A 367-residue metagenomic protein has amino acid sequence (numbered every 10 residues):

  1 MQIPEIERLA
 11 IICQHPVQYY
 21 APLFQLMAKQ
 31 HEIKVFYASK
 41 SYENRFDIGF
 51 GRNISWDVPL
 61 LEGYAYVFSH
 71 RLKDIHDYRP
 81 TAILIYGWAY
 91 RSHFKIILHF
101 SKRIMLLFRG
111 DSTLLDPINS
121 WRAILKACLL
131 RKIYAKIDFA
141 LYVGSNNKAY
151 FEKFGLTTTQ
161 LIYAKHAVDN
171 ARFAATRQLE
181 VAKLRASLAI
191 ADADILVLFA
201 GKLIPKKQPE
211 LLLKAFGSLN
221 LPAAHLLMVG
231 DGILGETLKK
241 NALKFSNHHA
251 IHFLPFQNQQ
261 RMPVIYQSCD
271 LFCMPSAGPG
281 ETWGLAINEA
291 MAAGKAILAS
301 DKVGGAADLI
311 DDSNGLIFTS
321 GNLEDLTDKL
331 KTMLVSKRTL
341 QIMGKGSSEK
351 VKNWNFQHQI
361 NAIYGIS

Functional and structural regions predicted by a protein language model:
R91, I104-I124, K136-F139: A short, histidine- and acid-enriched strand-loop-helix "catalytic/donor-clamping" loop that lines the nucleotide-sugar
A123, A135-V181: Donor nucleotide-sugar binding/catalytic pocket of nucleotide-sugar-dependent glycosyltransferases
A186, A250, D325, T332 (+1 more regions): A short, well-ordered alpha-helix in the C-terminal region of glycosyltransferases
A191-K207, L213-F216, L227: Conserved donor-binding/catalytic core segment of Leloir-type glycosyltransferases
T237-Q257: Nucleotide-activated donor-binding/catalytic signature segment of Leloir-type glycosyltransferases, i.e., the conserved
F256-Q257, V264-C269: Short alpha-helical donor nucleotide-sugar binding micro-motif in glycosyltransferases
A292, A296-S300: Short hydrophobic beta-strand element within catalytic cores of glycosyltransferases and related nucleotide-activated
D311-D312, L316-L323, T332-R338: Conserved acidic donor-binding segment of nucleotide-sugar-dependent glycosyltransferases
